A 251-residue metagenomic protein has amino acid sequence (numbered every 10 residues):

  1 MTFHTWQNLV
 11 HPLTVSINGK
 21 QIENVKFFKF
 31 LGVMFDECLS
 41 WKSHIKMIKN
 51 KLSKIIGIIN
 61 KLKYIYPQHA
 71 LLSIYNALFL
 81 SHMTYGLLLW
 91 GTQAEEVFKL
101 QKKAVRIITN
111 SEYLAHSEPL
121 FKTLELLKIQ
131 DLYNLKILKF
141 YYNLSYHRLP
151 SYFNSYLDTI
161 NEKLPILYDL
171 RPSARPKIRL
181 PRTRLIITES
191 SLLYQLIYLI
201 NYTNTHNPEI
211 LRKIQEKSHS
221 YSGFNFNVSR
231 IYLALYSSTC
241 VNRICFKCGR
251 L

Functional and structural regions predicted by a protein language model:
M1, T14, K29, M34 (+3 more regions): Generic structural signal for residues positioned in beta-strands
M1-K26: Short, conserved micro-motifs composed of acidic
M1-L9, L31-Y156: Non-catalytic, peripheral interaction segments enriched in hydrophobic/basic residues
H4, G19, E37, L180-R182 (+1 more regions): Pocket-edge structural micro-motifs
V15-I17, I22, W90, F153 (+1 more regions): Short clusters of hydrophobic/aromatic residues that line enzyme substrate/ligand-binding pockets
F98-L251: Short linear motifs embedded in intrinsically disordered, charge-biased segments
